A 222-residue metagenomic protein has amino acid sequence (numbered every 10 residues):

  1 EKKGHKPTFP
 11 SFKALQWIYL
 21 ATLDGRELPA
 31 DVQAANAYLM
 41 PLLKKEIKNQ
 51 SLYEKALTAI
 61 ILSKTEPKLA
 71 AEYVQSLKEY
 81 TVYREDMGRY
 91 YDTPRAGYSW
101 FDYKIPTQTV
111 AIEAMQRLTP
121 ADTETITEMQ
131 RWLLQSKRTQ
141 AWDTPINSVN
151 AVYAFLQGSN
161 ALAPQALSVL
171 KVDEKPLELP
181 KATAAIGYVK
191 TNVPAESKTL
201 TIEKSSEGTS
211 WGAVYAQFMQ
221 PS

Functional and structural regions predicted by a protein language model:
K2-S222: Long, domain-scale non-catalytic interaction/scaffolding regions in large secretory-pathway and trafficking proteins
